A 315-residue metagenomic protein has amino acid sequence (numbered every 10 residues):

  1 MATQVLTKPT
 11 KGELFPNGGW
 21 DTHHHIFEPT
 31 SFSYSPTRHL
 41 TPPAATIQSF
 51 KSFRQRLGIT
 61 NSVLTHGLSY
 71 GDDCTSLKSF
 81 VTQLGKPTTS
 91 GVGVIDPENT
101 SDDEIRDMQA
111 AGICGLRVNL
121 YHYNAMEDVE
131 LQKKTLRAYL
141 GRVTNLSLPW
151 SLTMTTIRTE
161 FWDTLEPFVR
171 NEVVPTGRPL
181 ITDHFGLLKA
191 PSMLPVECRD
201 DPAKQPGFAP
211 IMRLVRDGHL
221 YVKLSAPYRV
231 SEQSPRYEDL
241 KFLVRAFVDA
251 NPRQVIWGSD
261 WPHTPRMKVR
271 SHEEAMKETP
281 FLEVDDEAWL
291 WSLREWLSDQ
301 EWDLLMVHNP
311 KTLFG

Functional and structural regions predicted by a protein language model:
A2-T75, V81: An N-terminally biased module of ancient metal coordination in phosphate/nucleic-acid-related enzymes
Q4-G19, D102-A110, W162-T176, Q205-R216 (+1 more regions): Short amphipathic alpha-helices and their capping/turn segments at secondary-structure boundaries
W20-H24, N61-T65, T89-G93, L116-V118 (+4 more regions): Hydrophobic faces of well-ordered beta-strands that scaffold small-molecule active sites in alpha/beta enzyme cores
F27-T60, A111-A125, L188-P191, G218 (+2 more regions): Active-site gating loops and adjacent loop-to-helix segments of metal-dependent hydrolytic enzymes
A45-F50, T75-S76, T100-D103, A203-I211: Alpha-helical scaffolding within the catalytic cores of extracellular/periplasmic polymer-degrading hydrolases
G71-E160, T164-R170, V174-T176, G186 (+1 more regions): Active-site gating/metal-coordination segments in enzymes
C74-G93, R170-V173, R178-T182, L240-N251 (+1 more regions): Short, electropositive alpha-helical surface patch
E197-G315: H/E-rich (His + Asp/Glu) clusters that bind or coordinate divalent metals
